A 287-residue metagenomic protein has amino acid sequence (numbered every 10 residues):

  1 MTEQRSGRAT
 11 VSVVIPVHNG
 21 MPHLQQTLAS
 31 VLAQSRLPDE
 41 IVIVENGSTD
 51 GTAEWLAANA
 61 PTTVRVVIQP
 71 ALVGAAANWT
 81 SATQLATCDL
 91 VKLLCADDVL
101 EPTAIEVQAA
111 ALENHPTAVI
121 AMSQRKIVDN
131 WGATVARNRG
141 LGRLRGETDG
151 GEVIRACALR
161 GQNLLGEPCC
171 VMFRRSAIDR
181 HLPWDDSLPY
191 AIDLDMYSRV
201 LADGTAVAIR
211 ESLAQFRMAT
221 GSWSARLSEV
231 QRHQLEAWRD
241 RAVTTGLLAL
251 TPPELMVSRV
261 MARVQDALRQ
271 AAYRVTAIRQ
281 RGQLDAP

Functional and structural regions predicted by a protein language model:
Q25, D50-A58, V99, T103: Acidic helix N-cap motif at the loop->helix transition within catalytic regions of sugar-transfer enzymes
A29-P38: Short, acidic, metal-binding catalytic loop of nucleotide-sugar glycosyltransferases
V31, N46-S48, N59, V73: Conserved short acidic donor-positioning loop in nucleotide-sugar-dependent glycosyltransferases
L37, E45-E54, A71, C95: A conserved acidic beta->alpha catalytic loop
Q69-A86: Glycine-rich, basic loop-to-helix element that forms the pyrophosphate-binding segment of sugar-nucleotide handling
Q84, E101, S123, R137 (+1 more regions): Conserved nucleotide-sugar donor-binding catalytic segment
V91: Short aromatic/hydrophobic "clamp" motif used to bind/position activated sugar donors
T103-R137: Conserved donor NDP-sugar-binding/catalytic core segment of glycosyltransferases
